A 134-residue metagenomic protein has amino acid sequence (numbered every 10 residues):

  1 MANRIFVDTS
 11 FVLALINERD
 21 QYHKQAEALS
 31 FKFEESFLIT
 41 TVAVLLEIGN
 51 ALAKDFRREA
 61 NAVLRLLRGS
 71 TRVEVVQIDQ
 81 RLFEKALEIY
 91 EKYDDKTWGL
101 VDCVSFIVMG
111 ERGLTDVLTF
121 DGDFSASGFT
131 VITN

Functional and structural regions predicted by a protein language model:
M1-A2, F106, R112-N134: Acidic, PIN/NYN-like endoribonuclease modules and their adjacent C-terminal/linker elements
M1-T40, K54-R65: Short, well-structured N-terminal submotif of metal-dependent ribonuclease cores
N3, V73-D116: Active-site neighborhoods of divalent-metal-dependent phosphate/nucleic-acid chemistry enzymes
I5-D8, I39-T41, W98-G99, D121 (+1 more regions): Histidine- and aromatic-rich ligand-binding microenvironments
F56-R58, Y93-D94, T133: Short, hinge-like loop/turn segments at secondary-structure boundaries
